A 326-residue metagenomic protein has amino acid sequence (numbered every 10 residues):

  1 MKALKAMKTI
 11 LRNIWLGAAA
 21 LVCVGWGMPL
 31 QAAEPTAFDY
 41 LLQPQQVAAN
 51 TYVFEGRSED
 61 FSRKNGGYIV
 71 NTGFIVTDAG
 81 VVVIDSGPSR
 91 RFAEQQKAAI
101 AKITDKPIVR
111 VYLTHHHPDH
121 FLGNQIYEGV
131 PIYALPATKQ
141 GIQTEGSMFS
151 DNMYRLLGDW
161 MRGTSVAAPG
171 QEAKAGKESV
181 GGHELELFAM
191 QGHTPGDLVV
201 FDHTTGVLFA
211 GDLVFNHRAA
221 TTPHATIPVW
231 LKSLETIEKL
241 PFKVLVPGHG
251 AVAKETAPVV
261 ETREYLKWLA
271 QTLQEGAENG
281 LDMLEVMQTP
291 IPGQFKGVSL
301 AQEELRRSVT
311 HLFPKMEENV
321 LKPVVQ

Functional and structural regions predicted by a protein language model:
A3-A18: Bacterial N-terminal signal peptides that target proteins for export
W15-G27: Bacterial N-terminal signal peptides
M28, A33-T36, K239-P241, A253-Q326: Accessory terminal helices/loops
A33-V47, Q140-A189, T194-P195, H203-T204 (+1 more regions): Metallo-beta-lactamase
Q46-A99, V199-G211: Conserved beta-strand hairpin/beta-sheet module of binuclear metal-dependent hydrolase folds, prominently
F54-V70, T144, D151, H217-H224: Acidic/histidine-rich helix-loop elements that form or flank divalent-metal/phosphate-binding sites at the catalytic
G80-V82, S86-R90, E184-W268, T272: Metallo-beta-lactamase
A93, A98-K177, Q271: Active-site HxH/HxHxD metal-binding segment of metal-dependent hydrolases
